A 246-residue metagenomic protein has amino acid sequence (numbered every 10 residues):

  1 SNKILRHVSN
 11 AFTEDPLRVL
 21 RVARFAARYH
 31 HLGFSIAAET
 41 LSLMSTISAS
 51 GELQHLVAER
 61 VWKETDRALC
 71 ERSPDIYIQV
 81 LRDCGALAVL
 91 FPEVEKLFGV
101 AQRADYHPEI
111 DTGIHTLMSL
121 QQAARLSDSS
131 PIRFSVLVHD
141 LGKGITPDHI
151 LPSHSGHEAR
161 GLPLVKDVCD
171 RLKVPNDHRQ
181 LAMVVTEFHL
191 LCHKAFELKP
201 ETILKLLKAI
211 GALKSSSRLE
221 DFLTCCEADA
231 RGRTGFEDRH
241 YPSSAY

Functional and structural regions predicted by a protein language model:
S1-F134, L141-P152, G156, R160-V174: Glycine- and charge-enriched loop/helix tracts that form the active or gating conduit in phosphate/cation-handling
K96, H115-M118, Q122-Y246: C-terminal subdomains that position terminal phosphate/3'-OH groups for nucleotidyl transfer/ligation, primarily on
